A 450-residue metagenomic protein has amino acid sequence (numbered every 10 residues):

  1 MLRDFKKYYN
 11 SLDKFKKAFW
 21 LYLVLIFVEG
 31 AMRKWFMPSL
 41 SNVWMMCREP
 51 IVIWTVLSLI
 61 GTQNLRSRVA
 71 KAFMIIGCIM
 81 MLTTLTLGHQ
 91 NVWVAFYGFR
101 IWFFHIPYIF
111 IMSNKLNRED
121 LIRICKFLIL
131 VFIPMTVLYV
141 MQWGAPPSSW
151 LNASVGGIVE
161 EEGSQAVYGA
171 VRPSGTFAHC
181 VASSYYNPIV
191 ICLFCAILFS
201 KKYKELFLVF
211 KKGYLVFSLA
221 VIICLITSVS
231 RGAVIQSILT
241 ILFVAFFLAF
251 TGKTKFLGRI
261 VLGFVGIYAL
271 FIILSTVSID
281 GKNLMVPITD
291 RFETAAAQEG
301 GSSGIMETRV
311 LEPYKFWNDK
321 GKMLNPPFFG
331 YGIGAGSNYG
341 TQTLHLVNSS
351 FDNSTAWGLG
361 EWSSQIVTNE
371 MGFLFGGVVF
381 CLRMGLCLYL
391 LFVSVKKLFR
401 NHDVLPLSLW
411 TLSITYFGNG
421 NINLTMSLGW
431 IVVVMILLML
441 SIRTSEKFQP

Functional and structural regions predicted by a protein language model:
F15-F19, V24, V69-G77, I111-S154: Interfacial loop-to-transmembrane-helix boundary motif in multi-pass membrane proteins
F15-K34, R48-I106: N-terminal hydrophobic segments of proteins, predominantly signal-anchor/transmembrane helices of inner/organellar
A18-L25, K211-A220, L388-N421: Loop-to-helix entry and N-terminal half of a specific, functionally important transmembrane alpha helix in multi-pass
V28-A31, T294-M371, L391-S394: Long extracytoplasmic/lumenal interhelical loops at the membrane interface of multi-pass membrane proteins
W35-W44, H89-R100, A178-Y185, F210-K253 (+3 more regions): Helix-loop-helix junctions and helix-breaking kinks within/between transmembrane helices of multi-pass membrane
I53, V190, L242, L390 (+1 more regions): Transmembrane alpha-helices of multi-pass inner-membrane enzymes
K126-A153, Q165-Y168, G175-V229, A233-L248: Alpha-helical transmembrane segments of multi-pass inner-membrane proteins
V137, W143-P147, A245-G300, K322-N325: A membrane-periplasm/extracellular boundary helix in multi-pass inner-membrane enzymes that assemble envelope glycans
